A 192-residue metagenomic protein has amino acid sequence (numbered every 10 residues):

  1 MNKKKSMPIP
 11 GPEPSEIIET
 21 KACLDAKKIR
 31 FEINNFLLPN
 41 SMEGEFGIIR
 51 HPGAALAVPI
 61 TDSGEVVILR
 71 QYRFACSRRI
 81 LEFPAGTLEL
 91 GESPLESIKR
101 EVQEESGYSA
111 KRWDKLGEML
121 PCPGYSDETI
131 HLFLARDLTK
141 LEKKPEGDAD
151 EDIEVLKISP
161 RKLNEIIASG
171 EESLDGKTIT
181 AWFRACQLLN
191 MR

Functional and structural regions predicted by a protein language model:
M1-D25: Extreme N-terminal tail/first-helix region
T20, L69-Q71, E118: Residue-level detector of high-confidence beta-strand sites
T20-L56, D62: Acidic, metal-coordinating catalytic segment for phosphate/diphosphate chemistry, firing primarily on the Nudix
A26, A75, C122-Y125: Short glycine/serine/proline-enriched coil/turn segments at secondary-structure junctions
R30-N34, R79, T129-H131, E154: Short beta-strand micro-motifs in enzyme catalytic cores
E43, H51-F83: A glycine-rich, hydrophobic loop/mini-helix early in the fold
G44, G53-L56, T61, T87-G176: Unchanged
I179-R192: Charged phosphate-binding loop/patch that engages nucleotide di/tri-phosphates or the phosphate backbone of nucleic
